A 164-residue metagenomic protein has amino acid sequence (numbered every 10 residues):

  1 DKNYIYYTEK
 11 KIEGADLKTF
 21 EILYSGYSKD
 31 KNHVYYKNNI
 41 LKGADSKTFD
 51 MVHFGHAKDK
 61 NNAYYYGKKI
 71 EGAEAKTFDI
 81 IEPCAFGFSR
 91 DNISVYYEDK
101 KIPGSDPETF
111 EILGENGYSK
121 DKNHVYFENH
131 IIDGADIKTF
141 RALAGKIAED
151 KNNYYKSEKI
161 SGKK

Functional and structural regions predicted by a protein language model:
D1-K164: Non-catalytic tandem-repeat scaffold regions and their flanking low-complexity/translocation tails
